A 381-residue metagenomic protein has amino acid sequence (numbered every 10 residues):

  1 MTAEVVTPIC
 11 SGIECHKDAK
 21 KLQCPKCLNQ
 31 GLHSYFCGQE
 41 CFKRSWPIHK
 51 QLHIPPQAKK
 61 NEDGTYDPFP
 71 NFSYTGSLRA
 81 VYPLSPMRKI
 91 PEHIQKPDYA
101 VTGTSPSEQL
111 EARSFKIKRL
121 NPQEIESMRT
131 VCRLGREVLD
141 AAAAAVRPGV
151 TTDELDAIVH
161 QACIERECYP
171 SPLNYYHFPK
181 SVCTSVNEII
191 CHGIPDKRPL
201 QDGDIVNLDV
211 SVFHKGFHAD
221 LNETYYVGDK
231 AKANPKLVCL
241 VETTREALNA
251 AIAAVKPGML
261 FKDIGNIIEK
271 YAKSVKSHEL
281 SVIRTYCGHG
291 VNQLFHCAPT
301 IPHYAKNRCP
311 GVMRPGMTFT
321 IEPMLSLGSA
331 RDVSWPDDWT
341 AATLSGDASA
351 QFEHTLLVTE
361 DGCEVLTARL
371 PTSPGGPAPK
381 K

Functional and structural regions predicted by a protein language model:
T2-V6, E14-K21, N29, W46-K381: Active-site neighborhoods and metal-handling regions in enzymes and metal-associated proteins
I9-S11, Q23, H33: Residue-level landmark of C2H2 zinc fingers
K26, S34-P47: Cysteine-rich micro-motifs
